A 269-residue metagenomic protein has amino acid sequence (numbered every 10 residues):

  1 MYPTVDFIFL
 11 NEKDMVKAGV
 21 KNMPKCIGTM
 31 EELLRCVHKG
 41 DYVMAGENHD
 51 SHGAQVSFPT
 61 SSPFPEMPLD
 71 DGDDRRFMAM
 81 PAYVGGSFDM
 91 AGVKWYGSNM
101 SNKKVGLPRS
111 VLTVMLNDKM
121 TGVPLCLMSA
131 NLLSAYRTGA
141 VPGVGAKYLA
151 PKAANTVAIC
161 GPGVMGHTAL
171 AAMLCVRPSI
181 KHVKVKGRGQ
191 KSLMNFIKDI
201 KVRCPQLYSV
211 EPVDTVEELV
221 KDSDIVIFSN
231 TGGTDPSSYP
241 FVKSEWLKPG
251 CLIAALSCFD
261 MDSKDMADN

Functional and structural regions predicted by a protein language model:
M1-R137, V141-G143, A153: N-terminal ligand-binding/catalytic initiation module
R137-A158, V164-P178: Short internal alpha-helix immediately C-terminal to a glycine-rich phosphate-binding loop in Rossmann-like
V176-R203: NAD(P)-binding Rossmann-fold cofactor-contacting core
Y208-E218: Short acidic-hydrophobic, aromatic-tinged amphipathic segments that line or gate anion-handling sites
K221-D222, G233-L252: Rossmann-fold NAD(P) dinucleotide-binding segment
D224-F228, I253-A254: N-terminal Rossmann-like NAD(P) cofactor-binding module of classical short-chain dehydrogenase/reductase
N230-T234, S257-C258: Short glycine-/small-residue-rich Rossmann-like dinucleotide-binding loops
W246-N269: Rossmann-fold NAD(P)-binding glycine/threonine-rich loop
